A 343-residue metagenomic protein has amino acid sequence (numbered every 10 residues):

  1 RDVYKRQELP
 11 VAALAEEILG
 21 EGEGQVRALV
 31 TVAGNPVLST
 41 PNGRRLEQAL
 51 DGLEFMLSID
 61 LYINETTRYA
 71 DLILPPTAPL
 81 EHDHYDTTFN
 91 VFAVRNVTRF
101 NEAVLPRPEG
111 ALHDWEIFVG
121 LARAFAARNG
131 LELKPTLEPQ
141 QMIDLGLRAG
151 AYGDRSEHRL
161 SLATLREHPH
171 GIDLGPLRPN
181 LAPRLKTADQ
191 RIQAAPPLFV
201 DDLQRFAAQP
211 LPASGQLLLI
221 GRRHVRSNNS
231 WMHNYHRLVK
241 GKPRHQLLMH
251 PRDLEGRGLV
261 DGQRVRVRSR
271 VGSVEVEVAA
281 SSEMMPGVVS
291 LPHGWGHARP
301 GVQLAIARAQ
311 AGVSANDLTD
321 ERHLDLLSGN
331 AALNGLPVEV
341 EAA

Functional and structural regions predicted by a protein language model:
D2-Y4: Short, small-residue-biased leader/transition segments that mark boundaries at the very start of proteins
A15-R27: Glycine-rich phosphate/diphosphate-binding loops that line cofactor/substrate pockets in enzymes
Q25-L38: Short acidic, glycine-rich surface-loop motifs adjacent to enzyme active sites
V37-F55: Flexible, glycine/threonine-enriched loop-and-boundary segments that flank and lead into catalytic domains of large
N64-F100: Flexible glycine/proline-rich, aromatic-decorated loop/lid segments
E102-L165, S230, Y235-L248, R252-A343: Long, contiguous, secondary-structure-rich segments that constitute the structural scaffold of globular domains
A213-R237: C-terminal accessory/binding modules appended to enzymatic or scaffolding proteins
